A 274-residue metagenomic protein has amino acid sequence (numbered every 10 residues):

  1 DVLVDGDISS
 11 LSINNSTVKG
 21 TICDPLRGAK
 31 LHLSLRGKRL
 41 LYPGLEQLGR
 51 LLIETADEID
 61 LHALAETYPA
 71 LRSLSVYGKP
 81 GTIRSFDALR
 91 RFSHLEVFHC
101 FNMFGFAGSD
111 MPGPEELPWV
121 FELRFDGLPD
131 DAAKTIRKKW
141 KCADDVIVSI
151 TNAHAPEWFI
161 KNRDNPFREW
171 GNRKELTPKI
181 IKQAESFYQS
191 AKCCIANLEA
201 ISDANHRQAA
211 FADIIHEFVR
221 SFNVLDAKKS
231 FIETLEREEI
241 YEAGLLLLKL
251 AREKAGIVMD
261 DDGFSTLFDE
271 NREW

Functional and structural regions predicted by a protein language model:
D1-W158: Concave beta-strand-loop units of leucine-rich repeat
Y77, F101, R220, V224-A227 (+1 more regions): Positions within ordered alpha-helical repeat solenoids
M111-D226, R237-A243: C-terminal capping region of solenoid repeat domains
W140, N152, E233-W274: Amphipathic alpha-helical binding modules
